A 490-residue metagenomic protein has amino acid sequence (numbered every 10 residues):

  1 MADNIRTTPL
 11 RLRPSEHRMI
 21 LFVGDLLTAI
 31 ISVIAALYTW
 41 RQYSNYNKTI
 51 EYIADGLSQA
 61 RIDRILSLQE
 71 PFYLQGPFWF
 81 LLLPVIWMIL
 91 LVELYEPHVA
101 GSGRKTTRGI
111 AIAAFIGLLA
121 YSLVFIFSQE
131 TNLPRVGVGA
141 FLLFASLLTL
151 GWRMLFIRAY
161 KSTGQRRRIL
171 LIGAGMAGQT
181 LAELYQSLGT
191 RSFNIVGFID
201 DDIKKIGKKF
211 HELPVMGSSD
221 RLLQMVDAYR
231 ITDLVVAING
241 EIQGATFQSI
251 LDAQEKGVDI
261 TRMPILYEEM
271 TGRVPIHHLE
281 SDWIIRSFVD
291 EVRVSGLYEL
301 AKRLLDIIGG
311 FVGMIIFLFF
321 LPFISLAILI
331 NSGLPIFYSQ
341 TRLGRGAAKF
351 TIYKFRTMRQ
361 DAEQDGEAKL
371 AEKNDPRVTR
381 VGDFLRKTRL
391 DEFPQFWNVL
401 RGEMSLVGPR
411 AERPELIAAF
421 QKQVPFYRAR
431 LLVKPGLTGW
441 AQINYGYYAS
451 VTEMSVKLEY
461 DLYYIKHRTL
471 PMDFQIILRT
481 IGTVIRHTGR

Functional and structural regions predicted by a protein language model:
M1-Q165, F193, R490: Signature of alpha-helical transmembrane segments in polytopic membrane proteins
M1-T28, S32, A100-K105, G151-L318: N-terminal hydrophobic signal-anchor/signal peptide
A29, V33, A113-S122, G310 (+3 more regions): Hydrophobic alpha-helical transmembrane segments in multi-pass membrane proteins
L57, R401, E415, K422-R490: C-terminal terminal-structure detector
I110, A114, Q165-Y185, P335-M358 (+1 more regions): Membrane-cytosol interface motif
I203-I206, Y267-E280, I284, Y338-R380 (+1 more regions): Short, glycine-rich, amphipathic interfacial segments at transmembrane boundaries or analogous
L297-A362, N398, L470, Q475-R490: A hydrophobic, helix-centered structural microdomain
A371-K434, I476-V484: A short, structured surface patch at a secondary-structure boundary
